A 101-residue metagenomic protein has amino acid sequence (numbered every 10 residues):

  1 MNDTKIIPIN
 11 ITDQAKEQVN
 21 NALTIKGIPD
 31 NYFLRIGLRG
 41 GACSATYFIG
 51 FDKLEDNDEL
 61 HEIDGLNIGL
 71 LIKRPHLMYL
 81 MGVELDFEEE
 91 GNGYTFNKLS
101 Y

Functional and structural regions predicted by a protein language model:
D3, D30-E55, I68: Short, structured protein-protein interaction patches enriched in aromatics and acidic/basic residues, typified by
D3-I6, L99-Y101: Well-ordered alpha/beta subsegment
T4-Y32: N-terminal first-folded block
N10, A45-F51, G91-L99: Short, well-ordered strand-loop elements centered on a beta-strand within folded domains, enriched for acidic residues
A22-I25, T46-F48, L70-R74: Intrinsically disordered, low-complexity segments enriched in polar/charged residues with Gly/Pro, especially when
E55-Y101: Acidic and generally charged, gly/proline-rich low-complexity regions
